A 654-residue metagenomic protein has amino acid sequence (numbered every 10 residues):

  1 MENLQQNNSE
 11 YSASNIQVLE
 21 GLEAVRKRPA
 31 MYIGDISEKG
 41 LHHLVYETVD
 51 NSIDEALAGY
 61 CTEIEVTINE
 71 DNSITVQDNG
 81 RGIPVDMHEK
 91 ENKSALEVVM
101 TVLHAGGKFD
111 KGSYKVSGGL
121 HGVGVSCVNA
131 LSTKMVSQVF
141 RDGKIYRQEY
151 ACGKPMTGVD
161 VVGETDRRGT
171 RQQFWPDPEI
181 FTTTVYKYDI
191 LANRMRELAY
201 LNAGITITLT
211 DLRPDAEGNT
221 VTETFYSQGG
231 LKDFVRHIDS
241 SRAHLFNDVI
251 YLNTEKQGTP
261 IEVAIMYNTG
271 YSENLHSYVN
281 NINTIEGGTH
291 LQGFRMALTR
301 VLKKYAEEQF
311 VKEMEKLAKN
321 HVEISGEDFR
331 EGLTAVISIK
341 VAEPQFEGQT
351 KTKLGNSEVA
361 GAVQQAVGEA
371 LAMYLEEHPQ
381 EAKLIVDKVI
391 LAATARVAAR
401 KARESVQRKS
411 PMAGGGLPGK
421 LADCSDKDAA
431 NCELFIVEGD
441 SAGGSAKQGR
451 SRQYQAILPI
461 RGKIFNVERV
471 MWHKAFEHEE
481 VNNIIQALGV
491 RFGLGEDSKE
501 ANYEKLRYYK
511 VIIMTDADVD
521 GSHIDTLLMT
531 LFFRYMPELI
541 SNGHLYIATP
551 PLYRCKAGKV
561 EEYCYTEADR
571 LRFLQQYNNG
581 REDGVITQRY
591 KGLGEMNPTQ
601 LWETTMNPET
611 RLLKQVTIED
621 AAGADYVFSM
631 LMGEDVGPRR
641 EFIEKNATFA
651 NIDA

Functional and structural regions predicted by a protein language model:
M1-N15, L22, Y46, D54-A56 (+11 more regions): GHKL-family ATPase ATP-binding module
K27-Y46: Conserved short strand/loop->alpha-helix "switch" segment adjacent to the catalytic nucleotide/phosphoryl-transfer site
G82-M87: A short glycine-centered beta->alpha linker in the GHKL/HATPase_c
H88-E89, L96: Short adenine-binding "F-helix/F-box" segment of the Bergerat
E89, E347-A360, Y563-D569, F573-L574: Helical (often loop-to-helix) elements that flank the catalytic cores of nucleotide-handling enzymes
T394-A413, D428-E433, G444, Q448-R450 (+2 more regions): C-terminal interaction appendages of subunits in large macromolecular complexes
